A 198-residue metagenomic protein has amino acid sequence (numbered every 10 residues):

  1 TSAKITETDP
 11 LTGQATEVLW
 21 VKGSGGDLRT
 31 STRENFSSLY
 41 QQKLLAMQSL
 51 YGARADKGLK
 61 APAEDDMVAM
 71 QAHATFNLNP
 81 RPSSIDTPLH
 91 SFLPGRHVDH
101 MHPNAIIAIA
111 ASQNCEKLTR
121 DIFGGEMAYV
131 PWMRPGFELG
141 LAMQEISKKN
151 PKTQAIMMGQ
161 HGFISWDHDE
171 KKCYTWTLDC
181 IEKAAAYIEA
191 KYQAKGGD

Functional and structural regions predicted by a protein language model:
T1-D198: Glycine-rich flexible loops
